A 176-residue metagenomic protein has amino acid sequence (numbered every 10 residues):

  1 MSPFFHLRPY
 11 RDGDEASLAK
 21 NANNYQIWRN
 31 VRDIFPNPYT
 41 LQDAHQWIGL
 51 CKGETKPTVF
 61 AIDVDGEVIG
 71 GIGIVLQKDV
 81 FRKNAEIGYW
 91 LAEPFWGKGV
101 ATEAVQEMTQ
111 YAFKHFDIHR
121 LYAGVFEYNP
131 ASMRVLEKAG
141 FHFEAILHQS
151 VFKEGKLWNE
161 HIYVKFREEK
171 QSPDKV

Functional and structural regions predicted by a protein language model:
M1-A16, K20-Y25, V59, D63-V176: Acyl-donor (CoA/ACP) binding surface of acyl/acetyltransferases
N24-I27, G53: Short helix-loop boundary/capping segments at the starts of domains
Q26-I48: Conserved GNAT-fold acetyl-CoA-binding loop/helix
L50-K56, F141: Short loop/turn motifs at secondary-structure junctions and domain boundaries
